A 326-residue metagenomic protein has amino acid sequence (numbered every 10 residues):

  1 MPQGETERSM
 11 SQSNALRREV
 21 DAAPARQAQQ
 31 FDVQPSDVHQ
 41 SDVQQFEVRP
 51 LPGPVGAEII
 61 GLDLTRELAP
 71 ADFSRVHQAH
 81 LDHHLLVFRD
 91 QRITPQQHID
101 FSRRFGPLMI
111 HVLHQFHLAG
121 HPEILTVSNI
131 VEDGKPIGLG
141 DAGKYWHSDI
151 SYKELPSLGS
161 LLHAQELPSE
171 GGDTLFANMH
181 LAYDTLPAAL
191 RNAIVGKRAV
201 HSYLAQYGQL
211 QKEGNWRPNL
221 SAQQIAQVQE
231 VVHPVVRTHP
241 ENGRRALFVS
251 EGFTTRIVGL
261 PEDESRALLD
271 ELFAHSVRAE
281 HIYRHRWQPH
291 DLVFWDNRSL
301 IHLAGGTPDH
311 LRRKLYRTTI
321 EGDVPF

Functional and structural regions predicted by a protein language model:
P2-V33, V38, D42-L292, N297-F326: Non-heme Fe(II) oxygenase catalytic core, chiefly the N-lobe of the double-stranded beta-helix
